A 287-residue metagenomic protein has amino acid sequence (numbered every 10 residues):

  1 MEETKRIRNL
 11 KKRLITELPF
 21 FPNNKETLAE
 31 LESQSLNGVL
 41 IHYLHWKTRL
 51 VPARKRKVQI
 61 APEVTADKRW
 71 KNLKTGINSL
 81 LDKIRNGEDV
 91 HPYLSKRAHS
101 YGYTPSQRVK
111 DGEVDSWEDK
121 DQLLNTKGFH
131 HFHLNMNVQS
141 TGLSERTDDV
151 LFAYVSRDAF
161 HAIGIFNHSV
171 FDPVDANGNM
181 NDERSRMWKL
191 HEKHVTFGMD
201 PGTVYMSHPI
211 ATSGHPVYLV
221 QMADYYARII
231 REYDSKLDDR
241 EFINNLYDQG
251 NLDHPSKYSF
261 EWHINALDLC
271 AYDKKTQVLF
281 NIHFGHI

Functional and structural regions predicted by a protein language model:
M1-I7: Intrinsically disordered, low-structural-confidence terminal and linker regions
E2, I15-L18, N23-V51, V64 (+1 more regions): Preference for solvent-exposed, low-hydrophobicity sequence contexts
N9, N72, G76-S79, N179 (+1 more regions): Exposed alpha-helical structural elements
F20-S100: A structured, charge-rich N-terminal accessory region that forms the first stable segment of a protein and links
D89-V155: Short N-terminal edge-element motif at the start of the domain
L143-A176: Aromatic- and glycine-enriched beta-alpha-beta binding-site module
F171-P201: Compact, glycine/acidic-enriched structural inserts
